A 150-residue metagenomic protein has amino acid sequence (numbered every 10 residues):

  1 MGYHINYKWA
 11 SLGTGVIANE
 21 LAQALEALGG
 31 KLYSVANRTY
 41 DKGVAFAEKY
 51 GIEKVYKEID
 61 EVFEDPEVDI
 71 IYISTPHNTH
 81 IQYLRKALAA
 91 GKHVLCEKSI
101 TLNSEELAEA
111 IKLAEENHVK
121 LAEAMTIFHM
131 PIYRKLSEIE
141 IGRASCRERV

Functional and structural regions predicted by a protein language model:
M1-Y50: N-terminal Rossmann-like dinucleotide-binding module
L12, E97, A124: Short hydrophobic "strand-cap" motifs at the C-terminus of beta-strands
L21, K54-L113: Beta-loop-alpha module in the N-terminal Rossmann-like domain of NAD(P)-dependent dehydrogenases, especially those
L28, Y50, D65-P66, M130: Acidic-histidine catalytic/liganding microenvironments
G30, D69, K92, V119-K120: Short, well-ordered coil/turn segments that N-cap beta-strands
L32, I52, V68-I71, S145: Local beta-strand N-terminus motif with an aromatic residue
T101-R149: A contiguous active-site-proximal alpha/beta segment in oxidoreductase catalytic domains
